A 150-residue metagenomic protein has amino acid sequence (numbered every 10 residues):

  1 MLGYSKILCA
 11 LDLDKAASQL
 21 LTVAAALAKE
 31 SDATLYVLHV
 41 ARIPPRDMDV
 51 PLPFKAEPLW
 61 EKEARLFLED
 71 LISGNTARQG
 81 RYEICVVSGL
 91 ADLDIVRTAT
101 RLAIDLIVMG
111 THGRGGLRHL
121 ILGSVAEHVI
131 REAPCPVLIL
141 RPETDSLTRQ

Functional and structural regions predicted by a protein language model:
M1-L2, S73-I107, T144-Q150: Structural beta-alpha unit
M1-Q19, L93, R131-Q150: Intrinsically disordered or low-complexity boundary/linker segments at protein termini and domain junctions
L2-F54: Small/aliphatic-rich secondary-structure junction motif
L20, D47-V50, V96-R97, H119-I121 (+1 more regions): Short, well-ordered secondary-structure micro-motifs
V23, L59-L71, D94: Short, solvent-exposed amphipathic alpha-helices that sit in or adjacent to ligand/effector-binding or catalytic
A26, T98-T148: Gly/Ser-rich helix-loop-strand patches that form or flank binding pockets for ribonucleotide-derived cofactors
E30, H39-L66, C85, D145-Q150: Acidic, proline/glycine-rich short linear motifs
L38, E83-V87, L138: General small-molecule cofactor/ligand-binding pocket signal
